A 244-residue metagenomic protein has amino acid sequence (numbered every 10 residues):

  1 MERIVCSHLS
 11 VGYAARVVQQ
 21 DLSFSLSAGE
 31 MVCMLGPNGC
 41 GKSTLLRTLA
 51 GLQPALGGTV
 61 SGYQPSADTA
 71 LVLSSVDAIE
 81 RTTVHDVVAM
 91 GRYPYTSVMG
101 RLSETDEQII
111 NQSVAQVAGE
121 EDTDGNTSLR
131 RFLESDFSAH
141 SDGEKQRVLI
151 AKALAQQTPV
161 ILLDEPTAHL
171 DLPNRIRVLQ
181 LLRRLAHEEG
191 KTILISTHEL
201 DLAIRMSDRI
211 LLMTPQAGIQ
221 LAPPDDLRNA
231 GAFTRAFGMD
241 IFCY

Functional and structural regions predicted by a protein language model:
I4, V18-D21: Conserved structural motif at the start of ABC-family nucleotide-binding domains
L35-P37: The feature captures the beta-strand-to-loop junction immediately N-terminal to the Walker
A50: Helix-to-loop junction immediately C-terminal to a conserved catalytic motif
D136-H140: Conserved ABC ATPase signature
I161-D164: Catalytic Walker B motif of ABC-type/P-loop ATPase nucleotide-binding domains
T197-H198: H-loop/switch region of ABC-family ATPase nucleotide-binding domains
I210-P223: H-loop (His-switch) and adjacent beta-strand-loop-beta switch element of ABC-type ATPase nucleotide-binding domains
